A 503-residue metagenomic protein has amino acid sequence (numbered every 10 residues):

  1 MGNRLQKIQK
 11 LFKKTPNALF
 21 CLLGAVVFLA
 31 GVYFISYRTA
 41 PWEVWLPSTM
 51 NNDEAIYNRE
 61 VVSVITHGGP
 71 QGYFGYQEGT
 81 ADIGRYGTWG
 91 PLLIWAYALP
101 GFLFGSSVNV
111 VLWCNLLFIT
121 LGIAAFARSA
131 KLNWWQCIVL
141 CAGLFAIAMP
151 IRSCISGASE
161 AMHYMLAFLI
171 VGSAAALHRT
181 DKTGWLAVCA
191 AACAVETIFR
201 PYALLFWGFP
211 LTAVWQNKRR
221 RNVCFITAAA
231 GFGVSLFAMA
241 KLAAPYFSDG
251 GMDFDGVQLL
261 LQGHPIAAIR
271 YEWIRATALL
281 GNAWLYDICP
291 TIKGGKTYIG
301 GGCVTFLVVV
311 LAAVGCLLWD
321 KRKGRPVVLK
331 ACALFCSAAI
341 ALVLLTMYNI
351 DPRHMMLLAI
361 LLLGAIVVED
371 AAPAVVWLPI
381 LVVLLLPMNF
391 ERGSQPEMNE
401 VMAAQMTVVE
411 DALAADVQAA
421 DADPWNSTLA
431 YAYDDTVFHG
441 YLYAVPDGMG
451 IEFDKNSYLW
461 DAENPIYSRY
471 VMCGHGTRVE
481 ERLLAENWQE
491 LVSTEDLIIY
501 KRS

Functional and structural regions predicted by a protein language model:
M1, N17, L22-G24, I138 (+6 more regions): Signature aromatic-anchored transmembrane alpha helix within multi-pass, membrane-resident enzymes that catalyze glycan
Y37-E43, E54-I83, L92: Extracytosolic helix-loop segments that constitute the early lumenal/periplasmic catalytic or substrate-binding loops
G87, P91-L121, T297-T305: Loop-to-helix entry region of an early transmembrane alpha helix in multi-pass inner-membrane enzymes
L121-A127, L285-V327, S337-I340, L362: Hydrophobic, aromatic-rich transmembrane alpha-helices and their immediate juxtamembrane boundary segments
R152-H163, D351-P352: Short acidic/glycine- and proline-prone juxtamembrane loop motifs at membrane-interface regions of multi-pass membrane
W185-P201, G208-T212, G231-G233, I340: Membrane-interface alpha helices of multi-pass inner-membrane proteins
R220-V309: Membrane-lumen/periplasm interface segments of specific transmembrane helices in polyprenyl phosphate-linked
I380-G450: Membrane-embedded, lumen/periplasm-facing catalytic core of multi-pass transferases that use lipid-linked donors
